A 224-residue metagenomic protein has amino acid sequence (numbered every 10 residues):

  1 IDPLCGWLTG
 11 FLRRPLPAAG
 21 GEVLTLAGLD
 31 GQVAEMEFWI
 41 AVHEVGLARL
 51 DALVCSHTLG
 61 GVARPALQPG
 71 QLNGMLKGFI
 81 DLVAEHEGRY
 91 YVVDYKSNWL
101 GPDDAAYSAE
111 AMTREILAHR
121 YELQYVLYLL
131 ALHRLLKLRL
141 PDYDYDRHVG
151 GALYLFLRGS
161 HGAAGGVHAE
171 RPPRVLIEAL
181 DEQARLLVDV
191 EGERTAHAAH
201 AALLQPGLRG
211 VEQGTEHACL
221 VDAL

Functional and structural regions predicted by a protein language model:
I1-R185: Structural signature of nuclease core domains in nucleic-acid processing machines
P17, R174-V175, L186, H197-A198 (+2 more regions): Intrinsically disordered, low-complexity segments enriched in proline/serine/threonine
D142, P206-L208, A223-L224: Short amphipathic alpha-helical leader/targeting segments
V167, V175-I177, V188-V190, V211 (+1 more regions): Short hydrophobic transmembrane-like helices used for membrane targeting/insertion
A179, A184-L186, T195-A202, T215-A218 (+1 more regions): Short linear motifs in low-complexity or flexible loops
G192, G207-G210, G214: Residue-identity detector for glycine
